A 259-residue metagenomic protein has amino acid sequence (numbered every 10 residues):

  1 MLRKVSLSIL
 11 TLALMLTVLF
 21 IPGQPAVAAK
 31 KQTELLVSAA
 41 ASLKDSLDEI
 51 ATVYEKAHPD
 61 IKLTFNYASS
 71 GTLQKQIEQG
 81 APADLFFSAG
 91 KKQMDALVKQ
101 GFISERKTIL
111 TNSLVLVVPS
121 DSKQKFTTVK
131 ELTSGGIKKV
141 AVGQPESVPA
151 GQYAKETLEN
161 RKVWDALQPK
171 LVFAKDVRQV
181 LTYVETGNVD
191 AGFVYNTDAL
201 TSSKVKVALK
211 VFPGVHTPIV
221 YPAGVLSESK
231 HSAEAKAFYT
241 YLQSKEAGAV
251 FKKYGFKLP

Functional and structural regions predicted by a protein language model:
M1, V27-A28: Short, low-complexity interaction segments enriched in Ser/Thr/Pro/Gly
M1-L10: Bacterial N-terminal signal peptides that target proteins for export
L14, V18-I21, A28-A57, G71 (+5 more regions): Exported/periplasmic ABC-transporter solute-binding proteins
L35, I61-L63, L114: Conserved beta-strand core positions
F102: Catalytic and substrate-binding regions of extracellular carbohydrate-active enzymes, especially polysaccharide lyases
